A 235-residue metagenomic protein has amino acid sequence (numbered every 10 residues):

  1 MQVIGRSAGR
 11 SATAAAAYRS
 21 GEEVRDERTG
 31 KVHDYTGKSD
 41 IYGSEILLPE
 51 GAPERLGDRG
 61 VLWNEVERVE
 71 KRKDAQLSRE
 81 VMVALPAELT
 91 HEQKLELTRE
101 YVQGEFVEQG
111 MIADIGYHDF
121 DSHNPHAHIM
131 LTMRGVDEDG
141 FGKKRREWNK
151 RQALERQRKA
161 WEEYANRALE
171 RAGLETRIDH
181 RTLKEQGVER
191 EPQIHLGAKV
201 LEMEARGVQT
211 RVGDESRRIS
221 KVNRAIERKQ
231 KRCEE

Functional and structural regions predicted by a protein language model:
M1-E235: N-terminal nicking endonuclease/strand-transfer module with a His-rich metal-binding environment and a catalytic Tyr
